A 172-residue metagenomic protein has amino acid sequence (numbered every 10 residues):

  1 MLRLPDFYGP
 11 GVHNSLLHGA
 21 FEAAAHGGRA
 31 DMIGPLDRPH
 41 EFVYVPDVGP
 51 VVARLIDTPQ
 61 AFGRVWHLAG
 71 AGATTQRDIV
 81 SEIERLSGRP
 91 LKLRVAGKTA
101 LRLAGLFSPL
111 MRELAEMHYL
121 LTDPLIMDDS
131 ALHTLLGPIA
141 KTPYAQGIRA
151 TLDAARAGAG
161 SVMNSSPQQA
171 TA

Functional and structural regions predicted by a protein language model:
M1, F42, A73, I126-M127 (+1 more regions): Short aromatic/basic micro-patch
M1, P5-P39: NAD(P)-dependent short-chain dehydrogenase/reductase
L4, V45, G70: Short acidic donor-binding/metal-coordinating loop in glycosyltransferase active sites
D37-R38, T122, M127: A conserved catalytic-core signature of glycosyltransferases
E41-V48: A conserved structural motif in NAD(P)-dependent oxidoreductases
G49-A53: C-terminal helical subdomain
R54-L114, D129, T134-L135, T142-A172: Mid/C-terminal beta-alpha module of Rossmann-like enzyme folds, strongest in SDR-family dehydrogenases/epimerases
